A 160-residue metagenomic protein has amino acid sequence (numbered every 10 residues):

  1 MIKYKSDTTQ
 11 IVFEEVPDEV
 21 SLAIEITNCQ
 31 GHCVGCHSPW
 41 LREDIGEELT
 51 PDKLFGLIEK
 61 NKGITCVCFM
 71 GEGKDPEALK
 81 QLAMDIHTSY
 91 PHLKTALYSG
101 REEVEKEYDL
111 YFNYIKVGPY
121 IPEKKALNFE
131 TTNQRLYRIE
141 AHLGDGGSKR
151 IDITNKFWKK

Functional and structural regions predicted by a protein language model:
M1-E25, Q30, S38-E43, K160: N-terminal [4Fe-4S]-dependent radical SAM core
S21-T27, G31-K60, T65: N-terminal first-folded block
G31-V34, P122, G144: Short, acidic Gly/Pro/Ser/Thr-rich loop/turn segments
H37-L49, G63-P76, P91-V104, Y114-I139: Core AdoMet radical
G56-E59, M84, T88: Surface-exposed alpha-helical segments enriched in charged/polar residues
K60, E107-Y108: Structural alpha-helical scaffold elements that stabilize or flank donor/cofactor-binding regions in carbohydrate
D75-H87, K125-K160: P-loop/Walker A phosphate-binding loop and immediately adjacent motor/lid segment at beta-alpha junctions
T88-Y90, Y108-Y111: Short, conserved loop/helix-junction motifs that constitute active-site signature segments in enzyme catalytic cores
